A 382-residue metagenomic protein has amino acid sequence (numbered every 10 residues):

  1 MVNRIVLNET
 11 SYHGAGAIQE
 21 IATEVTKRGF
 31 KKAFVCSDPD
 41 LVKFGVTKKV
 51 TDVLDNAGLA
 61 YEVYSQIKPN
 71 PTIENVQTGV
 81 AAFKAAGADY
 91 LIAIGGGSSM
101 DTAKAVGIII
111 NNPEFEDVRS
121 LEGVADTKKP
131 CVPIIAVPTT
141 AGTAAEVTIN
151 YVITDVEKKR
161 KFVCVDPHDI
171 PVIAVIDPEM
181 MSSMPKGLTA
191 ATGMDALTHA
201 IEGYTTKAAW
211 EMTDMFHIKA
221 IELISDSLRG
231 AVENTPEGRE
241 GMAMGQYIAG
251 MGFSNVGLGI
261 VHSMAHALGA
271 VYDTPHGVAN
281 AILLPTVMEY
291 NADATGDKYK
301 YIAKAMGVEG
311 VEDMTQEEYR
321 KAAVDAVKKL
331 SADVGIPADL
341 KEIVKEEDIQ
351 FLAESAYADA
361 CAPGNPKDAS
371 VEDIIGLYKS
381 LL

Functional and structural regions predicted by a protein language model:
M1-Y64: An N-terminal, well-structured beta->alpha segment
I18-I21, K43-V46, I73-V76, S99-A103 (+3 more regions): Short glycine/serine/threonine-rich phosphate/pyrophosphate-binding segments that cradle anionic phosphate groups
V42-F115, R229-R239: N-terminal small/polar loop signature for handling phosphorylated ligands or for N-terminal nucleophile
E74-E179: Glycine/threonine-rich beta-strand-loop-alpha-helix active-site module that forms ligand/phosphate-binding
N150-V256, E372: Carboxylate- and glycine-rich phosphate/diphosphate-binding segment that chelates Mg2+/Mn2+
V271-D348: Gly/Pro-rich interdomain helix-loop hinge
E346-L382: Short, amphipathic C-terminal "tail helix"
